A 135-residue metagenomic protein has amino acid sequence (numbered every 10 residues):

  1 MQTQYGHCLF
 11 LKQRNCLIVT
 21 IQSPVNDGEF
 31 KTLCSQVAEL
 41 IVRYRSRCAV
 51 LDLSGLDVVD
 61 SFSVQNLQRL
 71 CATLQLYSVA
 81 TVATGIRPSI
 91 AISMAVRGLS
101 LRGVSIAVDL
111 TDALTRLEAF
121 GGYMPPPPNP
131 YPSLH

Functional and structural regions predicted by a protein language model:
M1-K12, E118-H135: Non-catalytic signal-transmission and effector/linker regions of two-component phosphorelay proteins
Q4-C34: STAS-typified acidic loop motif
P24, C34-I41, C48-V50, M94 (+1 more regions): Extended, hydrophobic alpha-helical segments
F30-V37, S78-T81: Expand to "…catalyze enediolate/carbanion chemistry for C-C bond making/breaking, isomerization, decarboxylation
K31-S35, Q65, T115: Short, contiguous clusters of charged residues that form electrostatic/catalytic patches at enzyme active sites, used
I41, L74, S78, R97 (+2 more regions): Conserved NTP-handling cores and scaffolds of large molecular machines
Y44-R47, L51-S100: Amphipathic alpha-helical interaction surfaces in cytosolic regulatory modules
R102-A113: Short acidic-hydrophobic, aromatic-tinged amphipathic segments that line or gate anion-handling sites
